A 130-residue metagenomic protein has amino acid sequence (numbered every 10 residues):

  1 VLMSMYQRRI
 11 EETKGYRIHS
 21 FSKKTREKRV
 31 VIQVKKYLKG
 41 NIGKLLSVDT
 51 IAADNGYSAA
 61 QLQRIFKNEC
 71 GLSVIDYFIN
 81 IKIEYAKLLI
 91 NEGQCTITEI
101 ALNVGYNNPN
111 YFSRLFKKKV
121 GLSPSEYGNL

Functional and structural regions predicted by a protein language model:
M3-K36, G40, D49-N55, N68-N80: Short, Lys/Arg-enriched, Trp-marked, Pro/Gly-tolerant hinge/linker segments that flank
H19-K23, I100-V104, S125-E126: Short alpha-helical linear motifs
K36, G40, L45, D49 (+2 more regions): Terminal helix-turn-helix DNA-binding modules in bacterial transcription factors
D54, N103-V104, K119: Residues within the alpha-helical elements of helix-turn-helix
Q61-L62, F66, Y111-F112, F116: Short hydrophobic/aromatic patch on the recognition helix
R114-L130: …primarily DNA-binding HTH/wHTH and HhH modules…
